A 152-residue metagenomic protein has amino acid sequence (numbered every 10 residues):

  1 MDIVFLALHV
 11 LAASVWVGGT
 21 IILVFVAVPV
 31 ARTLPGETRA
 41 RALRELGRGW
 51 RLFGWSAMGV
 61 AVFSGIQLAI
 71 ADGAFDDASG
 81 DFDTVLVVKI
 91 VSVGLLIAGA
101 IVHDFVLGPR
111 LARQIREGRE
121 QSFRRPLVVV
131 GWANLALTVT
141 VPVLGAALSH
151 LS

Functional and structural regions predicted by a protein language model:
M1-S152: Polytopic transmembrane helical bundles with strong interfacial aromatic enrichment
